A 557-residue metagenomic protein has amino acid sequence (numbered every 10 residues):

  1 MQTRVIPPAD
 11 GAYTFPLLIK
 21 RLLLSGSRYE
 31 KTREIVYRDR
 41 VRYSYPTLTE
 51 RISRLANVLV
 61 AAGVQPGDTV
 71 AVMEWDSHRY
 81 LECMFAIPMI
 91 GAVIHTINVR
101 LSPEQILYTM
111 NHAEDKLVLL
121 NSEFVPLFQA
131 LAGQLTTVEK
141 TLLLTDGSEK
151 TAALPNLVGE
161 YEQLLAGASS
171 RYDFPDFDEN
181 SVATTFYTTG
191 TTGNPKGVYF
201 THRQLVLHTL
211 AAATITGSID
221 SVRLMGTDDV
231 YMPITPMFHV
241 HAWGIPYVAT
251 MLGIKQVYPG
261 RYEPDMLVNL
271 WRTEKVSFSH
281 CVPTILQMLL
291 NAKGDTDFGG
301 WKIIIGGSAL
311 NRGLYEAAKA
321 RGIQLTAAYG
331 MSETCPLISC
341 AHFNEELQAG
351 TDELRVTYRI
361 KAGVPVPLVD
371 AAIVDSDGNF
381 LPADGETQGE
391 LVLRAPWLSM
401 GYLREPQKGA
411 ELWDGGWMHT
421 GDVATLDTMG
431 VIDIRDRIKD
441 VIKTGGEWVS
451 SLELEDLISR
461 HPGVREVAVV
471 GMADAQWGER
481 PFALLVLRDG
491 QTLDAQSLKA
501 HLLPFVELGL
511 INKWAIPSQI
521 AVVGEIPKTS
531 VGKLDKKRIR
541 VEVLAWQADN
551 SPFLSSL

Functional and structural regions predicted by a protein language model:
K31, A166-Y187, N194, D220-V230: Conserved pre-ATP/AMP-binding loop-to-beta segment of ANL
D39-V41, A56-E104, W448: Conserved AMP-binding/adenylate-forming
S44-P46, A183-L210, D535: Conserved AMP-binding A3 loop
L101, L107-Y108, V118-N121, S279 (+5 more regions): AMP-binding/adenylate-forming catalytic core of the ANL superfamily
L144, E507-K533, P552-S556: AMP-binding/adenylate-forming catalytic domain of the ANL superfamily
V206-V230, F238-S277, A292: Conserved AMP-binding/adenylation subdomain of ANL enzymes
M251, V276-C281, L290-V356, D370 (+1 more regions): Gly/Ser/Thr-rich phosphate-binding loop
L368-V392, L426-M429, Q491-A495, D535: Conserved beta-loop-beta connector loops within the AMP-binding
